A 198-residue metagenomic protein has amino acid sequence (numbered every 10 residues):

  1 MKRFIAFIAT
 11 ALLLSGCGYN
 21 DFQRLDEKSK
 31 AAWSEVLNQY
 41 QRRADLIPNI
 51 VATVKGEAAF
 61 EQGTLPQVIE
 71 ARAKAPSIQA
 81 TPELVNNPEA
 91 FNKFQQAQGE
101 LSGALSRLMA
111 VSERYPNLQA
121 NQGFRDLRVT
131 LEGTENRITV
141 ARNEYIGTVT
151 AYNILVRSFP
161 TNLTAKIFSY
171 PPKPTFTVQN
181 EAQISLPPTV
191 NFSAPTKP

Functional and structural regions predicted by a protein language model:
K2-P198: A helix-centric hydrophobic-segment signal that preferentially recognizes long, alpha-helical stretches used
